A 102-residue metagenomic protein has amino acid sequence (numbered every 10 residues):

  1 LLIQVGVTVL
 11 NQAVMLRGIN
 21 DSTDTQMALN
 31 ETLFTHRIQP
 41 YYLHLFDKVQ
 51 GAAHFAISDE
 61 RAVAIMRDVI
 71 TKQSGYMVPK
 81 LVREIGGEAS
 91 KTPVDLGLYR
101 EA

Functional and structural regions predicted by a protein language model:
L1-R61, I65-K72: Conserved AdoMet/S-adenosylmethionine-binding subsite of the radical SAM
V63-A102: C-terminal accessory regions of radical SAM enzymes
